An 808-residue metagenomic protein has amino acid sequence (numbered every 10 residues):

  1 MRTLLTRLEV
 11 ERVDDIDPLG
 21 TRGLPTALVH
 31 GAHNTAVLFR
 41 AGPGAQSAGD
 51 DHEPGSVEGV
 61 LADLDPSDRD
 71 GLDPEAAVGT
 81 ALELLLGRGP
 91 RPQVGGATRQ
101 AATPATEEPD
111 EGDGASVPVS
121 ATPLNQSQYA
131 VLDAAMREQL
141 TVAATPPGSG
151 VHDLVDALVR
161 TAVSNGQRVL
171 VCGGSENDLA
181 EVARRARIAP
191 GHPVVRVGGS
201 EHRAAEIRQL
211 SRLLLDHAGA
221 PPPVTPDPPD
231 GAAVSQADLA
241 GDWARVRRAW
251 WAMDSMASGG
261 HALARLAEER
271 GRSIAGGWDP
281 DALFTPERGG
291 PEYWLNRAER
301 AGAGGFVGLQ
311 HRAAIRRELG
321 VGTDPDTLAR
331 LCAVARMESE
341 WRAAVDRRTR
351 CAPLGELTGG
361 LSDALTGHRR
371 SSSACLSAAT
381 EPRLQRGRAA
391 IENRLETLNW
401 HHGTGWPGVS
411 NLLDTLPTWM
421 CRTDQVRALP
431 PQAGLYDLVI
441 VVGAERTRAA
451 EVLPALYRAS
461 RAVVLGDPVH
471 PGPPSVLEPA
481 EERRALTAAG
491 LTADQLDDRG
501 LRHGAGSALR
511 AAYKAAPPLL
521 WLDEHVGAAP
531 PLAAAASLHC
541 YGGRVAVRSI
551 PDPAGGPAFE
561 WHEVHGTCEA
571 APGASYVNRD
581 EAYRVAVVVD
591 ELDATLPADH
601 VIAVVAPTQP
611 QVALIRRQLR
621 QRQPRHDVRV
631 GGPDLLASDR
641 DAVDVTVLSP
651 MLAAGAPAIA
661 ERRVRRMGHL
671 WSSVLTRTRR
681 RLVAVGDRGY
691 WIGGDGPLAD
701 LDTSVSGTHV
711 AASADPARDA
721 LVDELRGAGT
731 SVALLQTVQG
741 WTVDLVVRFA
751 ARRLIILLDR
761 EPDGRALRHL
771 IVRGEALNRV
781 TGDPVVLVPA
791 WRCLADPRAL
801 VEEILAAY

Functional and structural regions predicted by a protein language model:
L5-A130, H311-L435: Conserved helicase NTPase catalytic core signature
V10-V13, T26-E58, P147, V151-L154 (+10 more regions): Conserved ATP-binding/catalytic motifs of P-loop helicase motor domains
H52, P92, S127, R160 (+4 more regions): An amphipathic alpha-helix/rod signature
G112, P118-N125, Y129-H217, G403-Y541 (+1 more regions): ASCE P-loop NTPase helicase motor core
Q425-L438, E445-E724, G729, L734-T737 (+1 more regions): Conserved helicase motor core of SF1/SF2 NTP-dependent helicases
R726-I755: Active-site metal-binding core of divalent-cation-utilizing nuclease and nuclease-like domains
V746-E775, P789-C793: Short beta-strand-loop-alpha-helix junction that forms the active-site gateway of nucleic-acid-processing nucleases
N778-Y808: Basic, glycine-rich
